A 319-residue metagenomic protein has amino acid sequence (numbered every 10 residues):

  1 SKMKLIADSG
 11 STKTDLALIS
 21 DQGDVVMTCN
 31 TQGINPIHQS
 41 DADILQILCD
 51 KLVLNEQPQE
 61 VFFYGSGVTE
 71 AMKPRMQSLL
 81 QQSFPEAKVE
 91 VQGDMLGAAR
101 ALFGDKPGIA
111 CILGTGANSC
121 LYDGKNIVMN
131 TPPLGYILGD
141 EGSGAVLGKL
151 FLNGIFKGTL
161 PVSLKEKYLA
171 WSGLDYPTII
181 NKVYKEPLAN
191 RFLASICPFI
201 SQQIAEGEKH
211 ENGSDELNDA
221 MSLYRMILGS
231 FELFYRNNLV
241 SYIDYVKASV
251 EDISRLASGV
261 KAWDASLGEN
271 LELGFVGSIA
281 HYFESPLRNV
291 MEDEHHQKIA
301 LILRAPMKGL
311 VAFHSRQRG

Functional and structural regions predicted by a protein language model:
S1-E60, L79, S83, L102-I109 (+1 more regions): ATP-binding/phosphotransfer module of carbohydrate and carboxylate kinases, centering on a glycine-rich
F62-T69: Polybasic, low-complexity association/targeting segments
S66, L96, Y184-K185: Short, solvent-exposed loop/turn elements at beta->coil junctions and helix N-caps that rim active or binding pockets
S66, T115, S278: Cofactor-binding loop segments of dinucleotide-utilizing enzymes, especially the Rossmann-like FAD- and NAD(P)+-binding
T69-E166: Phosphate-binding/catalytic loop of phosphoryl-transfer enzymes
